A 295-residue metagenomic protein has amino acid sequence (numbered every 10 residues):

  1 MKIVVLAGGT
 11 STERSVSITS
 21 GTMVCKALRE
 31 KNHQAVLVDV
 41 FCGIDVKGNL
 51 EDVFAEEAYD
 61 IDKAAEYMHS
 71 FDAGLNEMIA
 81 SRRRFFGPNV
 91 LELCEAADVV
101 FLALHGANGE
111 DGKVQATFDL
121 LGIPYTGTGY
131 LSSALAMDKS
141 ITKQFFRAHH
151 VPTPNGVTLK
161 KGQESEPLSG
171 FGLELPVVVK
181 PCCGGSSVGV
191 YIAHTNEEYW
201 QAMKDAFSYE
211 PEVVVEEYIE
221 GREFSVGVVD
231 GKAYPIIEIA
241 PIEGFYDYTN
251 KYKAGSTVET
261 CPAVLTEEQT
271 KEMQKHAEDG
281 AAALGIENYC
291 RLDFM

Functional and structural regions predicted by a protein language model:
M1-L131, L135-M137, I141, K160-L168: ATP-binding N-terminal substructure of ATP-dependent carboxylate-amine bond-forming enzymes
K2, A282-E287: Short loop/turn motifs at secondary-structure junctions and domain boundaries
I3-A7, S11, S15, T19 (+4 more regions): Active-site nucleotide/adenylate-binding loops and adjacent lid/helix of ATP-dependent enzymes
G106, S187, I239-E243: Glycine-rich phosphate/pyrophosphate-binding beta-alpha loops
Y130, V190, Y248: Short clusters of hydrophobic/aromatic residues that line enzyme substrate/ligand-binding pockets
H194-K275, G280, L284, M295: Phosphate-binding site of ATP-dependent enzymes
